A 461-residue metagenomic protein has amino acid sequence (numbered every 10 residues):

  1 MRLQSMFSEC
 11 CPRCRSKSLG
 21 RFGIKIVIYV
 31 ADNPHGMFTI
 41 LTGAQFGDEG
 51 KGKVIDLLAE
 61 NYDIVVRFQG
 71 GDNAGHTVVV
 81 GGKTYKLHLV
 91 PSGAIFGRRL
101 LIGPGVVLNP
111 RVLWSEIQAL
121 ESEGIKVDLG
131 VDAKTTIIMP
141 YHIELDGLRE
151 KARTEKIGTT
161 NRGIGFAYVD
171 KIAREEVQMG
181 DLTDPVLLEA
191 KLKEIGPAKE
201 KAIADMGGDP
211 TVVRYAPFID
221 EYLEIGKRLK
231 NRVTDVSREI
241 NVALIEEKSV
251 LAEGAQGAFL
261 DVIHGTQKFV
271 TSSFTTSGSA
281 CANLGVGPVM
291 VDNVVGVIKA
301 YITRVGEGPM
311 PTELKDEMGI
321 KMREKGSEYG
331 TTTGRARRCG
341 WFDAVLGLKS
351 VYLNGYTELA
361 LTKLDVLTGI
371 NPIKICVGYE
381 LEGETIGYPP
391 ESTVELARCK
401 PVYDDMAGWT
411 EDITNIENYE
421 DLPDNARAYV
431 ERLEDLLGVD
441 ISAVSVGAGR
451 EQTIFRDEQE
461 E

Functional and structural regions predicted by a protein language model:
C10-C14: Cysteine-centered motifs
R15-S18, A31: N-terminal start and proteolytic maturation junction detector
G20-G23, G36: Residue-identity detector for glycine
H35-E461: Non-transmembrane, aqueous-exposed alpha-helical and coiled segments at domain scale
